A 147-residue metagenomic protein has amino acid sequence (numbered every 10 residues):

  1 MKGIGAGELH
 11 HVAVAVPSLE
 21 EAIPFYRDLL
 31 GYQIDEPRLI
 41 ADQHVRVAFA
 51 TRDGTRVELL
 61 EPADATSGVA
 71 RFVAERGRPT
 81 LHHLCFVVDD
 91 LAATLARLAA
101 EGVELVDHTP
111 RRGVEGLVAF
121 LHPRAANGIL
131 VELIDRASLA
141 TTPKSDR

Functional and structural regions predicted by a protein language model:
M1-G5, A48-T51, E58, L95-R147: Vicinal oxygen chelate
M1-Q43, S67: Long, hydrophobic N-terminal alpha-helical segment
E8-P17, A48-T51, A70-R97, A119-L121: Vicinal oxygen chelate
H10, Y32-D42, A65-H82, R97 (+1 more regions): A cross-kingdom feature marking solvent-exposed beta-strand/loop segments within repeated, beta-rich binding/scaffold
A22-F25, T94-L98: Hydrophobic side chains in well-ordered alpha-helices
A63-T66, A137: Feature marks short, surface-exposed loop/turn motifs that line or immediately flank catalytic pockets and channel
